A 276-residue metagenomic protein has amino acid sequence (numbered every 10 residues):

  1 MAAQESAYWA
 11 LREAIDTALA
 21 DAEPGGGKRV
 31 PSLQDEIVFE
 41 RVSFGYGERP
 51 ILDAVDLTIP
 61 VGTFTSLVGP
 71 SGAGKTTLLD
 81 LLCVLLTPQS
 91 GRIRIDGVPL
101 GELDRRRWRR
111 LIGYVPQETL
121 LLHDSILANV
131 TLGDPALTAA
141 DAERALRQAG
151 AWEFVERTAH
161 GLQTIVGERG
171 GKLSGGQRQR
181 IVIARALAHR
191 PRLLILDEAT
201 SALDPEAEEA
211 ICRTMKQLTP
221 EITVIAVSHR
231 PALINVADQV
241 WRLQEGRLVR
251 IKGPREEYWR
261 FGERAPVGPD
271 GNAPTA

Functional and structural regions predicted by a protein language model:
M1-A14, S125: Cytosolic ends of transmembrane helices, especially the final helix of ABC transmembrane type-1 domains
A3, E13, T17-A20, S43 (+1 more regions): An intracellular "coupling" helix at the cytosolic face of ABC transporter transmembrane type-1 domains
A20-S32: Pre-NBD coupling/linker segments of ABC/ABC-like ATPases
V30-A276: ABC-type nucleotide-binding domain
